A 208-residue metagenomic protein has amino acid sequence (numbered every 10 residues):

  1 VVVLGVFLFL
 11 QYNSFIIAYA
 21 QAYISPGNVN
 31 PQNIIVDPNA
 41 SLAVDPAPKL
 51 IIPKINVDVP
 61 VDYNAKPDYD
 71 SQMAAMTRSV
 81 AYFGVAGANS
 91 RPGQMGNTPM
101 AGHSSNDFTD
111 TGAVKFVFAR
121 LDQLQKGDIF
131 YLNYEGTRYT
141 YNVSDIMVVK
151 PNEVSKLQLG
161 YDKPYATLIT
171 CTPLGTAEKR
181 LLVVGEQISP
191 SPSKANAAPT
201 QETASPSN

Functional and structural regions predicted by a protein language model:
V3-K126, Y131-N208: Solvent-exposed, non-transmembrane regions of membrane-associated and secreted proteins
